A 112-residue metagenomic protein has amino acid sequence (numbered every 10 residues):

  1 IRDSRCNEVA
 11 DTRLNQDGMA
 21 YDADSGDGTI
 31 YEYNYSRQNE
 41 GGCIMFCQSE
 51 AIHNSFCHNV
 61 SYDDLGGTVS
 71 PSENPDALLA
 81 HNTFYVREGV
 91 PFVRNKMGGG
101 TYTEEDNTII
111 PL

Functional and structural regions predicted by a protein language model:
I1-D11, M19-D22, D27-F46, E50-G67 (+2 more regions): Right-handed parallel beta-helix
V93: Catalytic and substrate-binding regions of extracellular carbohydrate-active enzymes, especially polysaccharide lyases
